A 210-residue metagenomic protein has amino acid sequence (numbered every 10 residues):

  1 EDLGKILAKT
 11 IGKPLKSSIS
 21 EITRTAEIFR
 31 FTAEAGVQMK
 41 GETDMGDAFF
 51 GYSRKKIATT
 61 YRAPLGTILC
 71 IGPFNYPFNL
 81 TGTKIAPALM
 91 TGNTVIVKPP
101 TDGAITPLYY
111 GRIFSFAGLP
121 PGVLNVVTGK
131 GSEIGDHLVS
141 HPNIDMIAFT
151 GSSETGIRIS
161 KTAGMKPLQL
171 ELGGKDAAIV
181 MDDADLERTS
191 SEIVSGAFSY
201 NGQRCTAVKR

Functional and structural regions predicted by a protein language model:
E1-I85, L119, L124: N-terminal Rossmann NAD(P)-binding subdomain characteristic of aldehyde/semialdehyde dehydrogenases
D2, K13, R24, Y76 (+3 more regions): Short alpha-helical
F29, P107-Y110, L138, I159: Hydrophobic packing residues within well-ordered alpha-helices of enzyme cores
K56, R62-T67, T91-N93, P120-G122 (+5 more regions): Short coil/turn connectors at secondary-structure junctions
I57-A58, N125-D145: A structured beta-alpha segment of the ubiquitous adenosine-cofactor-binding alpha/beta core
T81-G135: PLP-dependent aminotransferase-like
M146, E154-R210: ALDH superfamily catalytic-core signature
F149: Phosphate/diphosphate-binding loops
